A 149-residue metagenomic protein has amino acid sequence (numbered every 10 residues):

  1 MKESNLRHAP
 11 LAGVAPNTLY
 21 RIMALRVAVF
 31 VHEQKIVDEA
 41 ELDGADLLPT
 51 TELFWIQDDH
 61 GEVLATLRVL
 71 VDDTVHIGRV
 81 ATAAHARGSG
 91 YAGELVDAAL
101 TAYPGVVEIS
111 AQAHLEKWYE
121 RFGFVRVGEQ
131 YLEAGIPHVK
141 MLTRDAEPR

Functional and structural regions predicted by a protein language model:
M1-D43, W55-E62: Short amphipathic alpha-helix that is part of the acyltransferase structural core
G44-P49: Short loop/turn motifs at secondary-structure junctions and domain boundaries
T51-L53, I136-K140: Short hydrophobic/aromatic beta-strand or adjacent loop that forms the aromatic wall/cage of a ligand/substrate-binding
W55, G61-A81: Conserved beta-strand in the GNAT
G78-R79, R87-Y91, S110, R121-G123: Acidic/histidine-enriched, beta-strand-rich ligand/metal-binding domains
T82, R87-T101: Conserved acetyl-CoA-binding loop-helix of GNAT-fold acetyltransferases
V96, T101-H114: Conserved GNAT acetyl-CoA-binding A-motif
A113-P137: Conserved active-site alpha-helix within GNAT-family acetyltransferase domains
